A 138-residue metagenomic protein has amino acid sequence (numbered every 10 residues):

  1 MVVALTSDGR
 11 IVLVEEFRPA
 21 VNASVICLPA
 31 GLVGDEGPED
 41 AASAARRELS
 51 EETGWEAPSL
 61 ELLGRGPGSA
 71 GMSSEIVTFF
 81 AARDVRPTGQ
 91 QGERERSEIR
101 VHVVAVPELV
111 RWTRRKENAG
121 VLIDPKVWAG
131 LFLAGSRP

Functional and structural regions predicted by a protein language model:
M1-R47, E95: Conserved Nudix-box catalytic region and its N-terminal flanking loop in Nudix hydrolases and closely related
V3, L13, F79-A81, V101-V103: Conserved hydrophobic/aromatic beta-strand scaffold that supports enzyme active sites
L5-T6, R18-A20, C27-G31, S50-T88 (+1 more regions): Active-site segment of metal-dependent pyrophosphate-handling enzymes, primarily the Nudix hydrolase catalytic core
T6-D8, F17, G37, R83-P87 (+2 more regions): Short loop segments at secondary-structure junctions
A42-R47, G64-S69, E98: Generic detector of short, locally flexible boundary/turn motifs and exposed helical patches
R47-E48, R111: Surface-exposed charge patches
A70-S73, T78, R96-P138: Nudix hydrolase/Nudix homology domain
